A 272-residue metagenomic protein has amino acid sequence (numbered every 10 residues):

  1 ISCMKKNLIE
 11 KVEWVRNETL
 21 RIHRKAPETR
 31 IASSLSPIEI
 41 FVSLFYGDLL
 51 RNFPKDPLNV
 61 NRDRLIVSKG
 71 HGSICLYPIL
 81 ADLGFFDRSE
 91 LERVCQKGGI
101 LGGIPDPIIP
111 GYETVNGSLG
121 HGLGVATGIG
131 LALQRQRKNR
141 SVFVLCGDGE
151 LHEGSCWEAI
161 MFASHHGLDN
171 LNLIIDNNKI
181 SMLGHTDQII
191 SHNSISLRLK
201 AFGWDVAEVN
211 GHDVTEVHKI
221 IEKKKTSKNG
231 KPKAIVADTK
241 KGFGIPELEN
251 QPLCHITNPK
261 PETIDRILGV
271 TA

Functional and structural regions predicted by a protein language model:
I1-C3: Short, Lys/Arg-enriched N-terminal segments with co-localized hydrophobic residues within the first ~10-30 amino acids
V12-E28, D176-N178: N-terminal capping segment at the start of a domain
I22, S34-H165: Cofactor-binding active-site loop characterized by glycine-rich and histidine/acidic residues
E39, H71-G72, N178-K179, D213 (+1 more regions): Glycine-rich beta-alpha junction loops
D63-L65, R140-V144, L171, N229-T239: Generic beta-sheet signal
Y77-I79, D106, S155-W157, L183-D187 (+1 more regions): Short acidic, glycine/serine/threonine-rich loops at helix termini
G111, V115-S118, L123-S227: Thiamine diphosphate
V214, H218-A272: Glycine/aspartate-rich loop-and-adjacent alpha/beta segment that forms the canonical ThDP
